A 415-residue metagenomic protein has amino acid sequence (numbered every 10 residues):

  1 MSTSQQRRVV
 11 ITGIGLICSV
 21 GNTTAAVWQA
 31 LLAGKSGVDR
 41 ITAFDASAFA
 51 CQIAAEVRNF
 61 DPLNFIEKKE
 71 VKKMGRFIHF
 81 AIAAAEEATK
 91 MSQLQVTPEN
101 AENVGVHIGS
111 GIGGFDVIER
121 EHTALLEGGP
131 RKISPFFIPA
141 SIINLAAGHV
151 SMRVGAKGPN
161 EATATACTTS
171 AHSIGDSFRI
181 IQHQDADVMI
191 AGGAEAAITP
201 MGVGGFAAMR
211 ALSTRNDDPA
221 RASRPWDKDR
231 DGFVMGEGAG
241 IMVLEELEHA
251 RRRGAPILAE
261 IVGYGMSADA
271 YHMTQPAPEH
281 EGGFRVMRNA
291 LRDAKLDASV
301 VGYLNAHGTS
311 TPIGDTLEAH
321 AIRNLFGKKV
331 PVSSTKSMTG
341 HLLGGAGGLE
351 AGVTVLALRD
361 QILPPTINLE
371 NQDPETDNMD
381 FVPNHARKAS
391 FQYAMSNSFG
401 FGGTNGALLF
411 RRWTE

Functional and structural regions predicted by a protein language model:
M1-E70, E248-E260, G352-T366, R411-E415: ACP-dependent fatty acid/polyketide chain-elongation machinery
M1-I11, P98-A101, A294-V300, D377-E415: Flexible, low-complexity linker/loop segments at domain and module junctions
R8-T12, D39-R40, D217-A294, Y303 (+1 more regions): Condensing-enzyme catalytic core mediating Claisen C-C bond formation in acyl metabolism
I11, A26-V27, K35-A166, A194-G205 (+1 more regions): Conserved beta-ketoacyl condensing-enzyme motif
A25-L32, D116-P130, I180-H183, V203-N216 (+3 more regions): A glycine- and small-aliphatic-rich helix-loop capping segment at beta-alpha/alpha-beta transitions that lines
A46-E56, G113-V117, A196-S223, G265-R285 (+3 more regions): Active-site-adjacent elements of ketosynthase-type condensing enzymes
A81-L94, I143-A147, S151-E195, F233-A255 (+2 more regions): Active-site-proximal alpha-helical scaffold in enzymes
E127-S134, H172-G175, R179, V188 (+4 more regions): Glycine-/small-residue-rich "gating" segment that lines the acyl/pantetheine channel and substrate pocket
